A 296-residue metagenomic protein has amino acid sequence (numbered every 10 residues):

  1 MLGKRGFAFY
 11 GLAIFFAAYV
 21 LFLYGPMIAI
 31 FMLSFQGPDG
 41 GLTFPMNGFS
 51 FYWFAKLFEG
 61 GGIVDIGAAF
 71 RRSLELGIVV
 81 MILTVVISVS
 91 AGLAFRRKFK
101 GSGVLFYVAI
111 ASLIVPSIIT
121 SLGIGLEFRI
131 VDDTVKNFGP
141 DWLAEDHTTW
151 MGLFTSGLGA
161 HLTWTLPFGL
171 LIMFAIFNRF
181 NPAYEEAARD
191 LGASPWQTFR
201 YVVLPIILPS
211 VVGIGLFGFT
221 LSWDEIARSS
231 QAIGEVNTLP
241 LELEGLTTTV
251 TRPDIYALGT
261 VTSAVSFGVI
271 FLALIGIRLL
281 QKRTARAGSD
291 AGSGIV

Functional and structural regions predicted by a protein language model:
M1-A8, I78-A109, L122, L126-I130 (+2 more regions): Transmembrane-helix boundary motif in ABC transporter permease subunits
M1-L33: N-terminal signal-anchor/first transmembrane alpha helix
L2-F9, G41, F51-V64, W223 (+3 more regions): Interhelical loop and adjacent transmembrane-helix boundary motif in polytopic membrane transport permeases
G6, R97-L105, T134, F138 (+5 more regions): Membrane-helix interface segments
I14-F15, V20, Y24-M27, S156 (+3 more regions): Transmembrane alpha-helices
Y24-D39, R72, S121-F138, E145 (+4 more regions): A structural signal for multi-pass alpha-helical bundles of membrane permease subunits that mediate small-molecule
F44-P45, I119-L162, W196, I233-E235: Membrane-interfacial helix termini and adjacent extracytoplasmic/periplasmic loops of multi-pass transporters
G77-L93, I118, L122, L126 (+6 more regions): Hydrophobic positions within alpha-helical transmembrane segments of bacterial inner-membrane proteins
